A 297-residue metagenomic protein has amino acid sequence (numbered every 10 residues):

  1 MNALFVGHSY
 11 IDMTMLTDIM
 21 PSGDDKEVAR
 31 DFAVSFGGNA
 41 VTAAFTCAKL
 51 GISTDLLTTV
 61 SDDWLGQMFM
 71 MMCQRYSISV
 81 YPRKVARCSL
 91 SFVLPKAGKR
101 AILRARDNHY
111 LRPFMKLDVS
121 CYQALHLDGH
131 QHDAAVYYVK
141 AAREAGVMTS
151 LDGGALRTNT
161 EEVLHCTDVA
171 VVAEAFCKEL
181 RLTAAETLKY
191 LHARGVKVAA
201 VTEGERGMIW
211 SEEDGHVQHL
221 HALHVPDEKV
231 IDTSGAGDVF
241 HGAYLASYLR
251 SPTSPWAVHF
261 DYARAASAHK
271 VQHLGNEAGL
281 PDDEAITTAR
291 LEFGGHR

Functional and structural regions predicted by a protein language model:
M1-D55, Q67, R297: Glycine-rich phosphate/adenosyl-contacting loop at the front of the ribokinase-like
A3, T54, V80, T149 (+1 more regions): Hydrophobic anchor at the start of a short beta-strand that flanks the dinucleotide cofactor-binding loop
S9, H130, V239: Active-site metal-binding loops of divalent metal-dependent hydrolases
D24-E27, V34, K49-A124, T287-R297: Conserved N-terminal subdomain of the carbohydrate kinase-like
A48, Q74, R143-E144, H192-A193: Anion (oxyanion) recognition and catalysis
L117-D118, E162-V163, H192: Structural alpha-helical scaffold elements that stabilize or flank donor/cofactor-binding regions in carbohydrate
Q123-T187, G207: Conserved beta-alpha-beta core of the PfkB/ribokinase-like small-molecule kinase fold
A184-R297: Conserved phosphate-binding/catalytic region of the ribokinase-like
